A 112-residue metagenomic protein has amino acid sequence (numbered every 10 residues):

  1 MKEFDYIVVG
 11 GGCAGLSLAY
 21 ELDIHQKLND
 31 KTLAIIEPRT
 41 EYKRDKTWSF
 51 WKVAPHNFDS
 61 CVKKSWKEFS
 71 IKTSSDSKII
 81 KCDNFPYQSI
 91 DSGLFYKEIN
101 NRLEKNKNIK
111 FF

Functional and structural regions predicted by a protein language model:
M1-A14, A34-I36: Beta1/beta-strand and adjacent pyrophosphate-binding region of the FAD-binding site in flavoprotein oxidoreductases
M1-F4, Q26-D30, K105: Short, Lys/Arg-enriched, disordered terminal segments
F4-Y6, W48-F50, Y87: Aromatic side chains
S17-S77, G93-L94: N-terminal FAD cofactor-binding segment of flavoenzymes
S74-F112: Conserved N-terminal helical subregion
